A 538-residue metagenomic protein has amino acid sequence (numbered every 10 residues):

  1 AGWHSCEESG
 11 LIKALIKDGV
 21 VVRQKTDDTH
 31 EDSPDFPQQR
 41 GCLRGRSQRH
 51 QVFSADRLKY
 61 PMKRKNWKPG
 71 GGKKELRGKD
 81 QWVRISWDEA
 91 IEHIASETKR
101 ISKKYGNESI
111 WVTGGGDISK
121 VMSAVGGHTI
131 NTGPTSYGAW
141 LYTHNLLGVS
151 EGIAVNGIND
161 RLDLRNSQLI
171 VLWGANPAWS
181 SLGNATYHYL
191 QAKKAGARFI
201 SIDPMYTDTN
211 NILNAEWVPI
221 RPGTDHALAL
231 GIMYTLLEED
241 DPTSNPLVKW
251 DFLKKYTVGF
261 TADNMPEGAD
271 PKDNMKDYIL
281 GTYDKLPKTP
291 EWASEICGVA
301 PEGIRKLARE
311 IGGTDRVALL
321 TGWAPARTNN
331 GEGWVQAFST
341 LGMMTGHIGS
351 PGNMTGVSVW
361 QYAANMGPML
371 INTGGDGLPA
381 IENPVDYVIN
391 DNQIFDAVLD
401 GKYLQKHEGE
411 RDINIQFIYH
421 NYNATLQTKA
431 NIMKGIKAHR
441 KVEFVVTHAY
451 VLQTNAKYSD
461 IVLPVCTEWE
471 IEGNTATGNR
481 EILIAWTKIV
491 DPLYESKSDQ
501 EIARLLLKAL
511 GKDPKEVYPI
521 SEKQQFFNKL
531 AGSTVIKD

Functional and structural regions predicted by a protein language model:
A1, K434, R440-F444, Y450-V451 (+1 more regions): Phosphate/diphosphate-binding loops
A1-P242, D273-Y278, I418-Y419, L505-K508 (+1 more regions): N-terminal export/assembly segments and adjacent metallocofactor-ligating motifs of anaerobic energy-metabolism
G78, W173, I212-N214, P271-M275 (+3 more regions): Flexible glycine/proline-enriched surface loops and loop-helix/loop-strand junctions
S109-G115, W292-I296, G322-N329, W360-Y362 (+1 more regions): Conserved short loop/turn motifs at secondary-structure junctions
K120-I202, H226-A227, E295, S339-K457 (+1 more regions): Extended redox/cofactor-interaction regions of prokaryotic respiratory oxidoreductases
R161, W469-P492, I502-A503, L507-A509: Glycine/threonine-rich phosphate-binding loop and adjacent beta-strand/alpha-helix elements that clamp
G196, I200, M205-T314: Long, well-ordered, tryptophan-enriched scaffold segments
K529-D538: Long, low-complexity segments enriched in small/aliphatic residues
